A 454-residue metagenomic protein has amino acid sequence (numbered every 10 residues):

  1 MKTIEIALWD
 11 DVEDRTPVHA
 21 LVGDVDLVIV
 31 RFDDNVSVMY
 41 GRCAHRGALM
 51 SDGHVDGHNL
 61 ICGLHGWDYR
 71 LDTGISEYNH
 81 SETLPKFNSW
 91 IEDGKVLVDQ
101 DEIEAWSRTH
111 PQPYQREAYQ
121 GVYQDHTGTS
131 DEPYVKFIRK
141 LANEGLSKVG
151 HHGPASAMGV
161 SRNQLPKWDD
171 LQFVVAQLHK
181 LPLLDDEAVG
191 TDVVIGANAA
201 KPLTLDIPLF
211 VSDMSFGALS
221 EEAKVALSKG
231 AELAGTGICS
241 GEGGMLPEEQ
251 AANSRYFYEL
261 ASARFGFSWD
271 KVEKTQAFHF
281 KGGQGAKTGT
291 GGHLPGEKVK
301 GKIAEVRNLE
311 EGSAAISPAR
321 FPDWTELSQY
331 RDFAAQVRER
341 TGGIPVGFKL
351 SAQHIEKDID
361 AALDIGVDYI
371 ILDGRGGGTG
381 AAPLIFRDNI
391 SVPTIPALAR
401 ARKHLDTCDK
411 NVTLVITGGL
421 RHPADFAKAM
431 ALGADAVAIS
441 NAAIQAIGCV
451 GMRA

Functional and structural regions predicted by a protein language model:
M1-G57, R70, P85-Q115: N-terminal pre-ligand scaffold of iron-sulfur
V18, D72-G74, A381-F386: Short acidic, glycine/proline-rich loop/turn micro-motifs
V25, A48, W67, T236 (+3 more regions): Short glycine/serine/threonine/alanine-rich loop segments
C43, C62-H65: Short cysteine clusters
G57-G63, S76-P85: Short cysteine/histidine-rich metal-coordination sites, predominantly Zn2+-binding motifs
K95, D101, P111-L209, D213 (+6 more regions): Conserved, well-structured core domains of diverse proteins
D206, D213, A218-L363: Active-site-facing alpha/beta catalytic cores
F321-A454: Glycine-rich phosphate/ribose-binding loops and adjacent secondary-structure elements that form binding surfaces
